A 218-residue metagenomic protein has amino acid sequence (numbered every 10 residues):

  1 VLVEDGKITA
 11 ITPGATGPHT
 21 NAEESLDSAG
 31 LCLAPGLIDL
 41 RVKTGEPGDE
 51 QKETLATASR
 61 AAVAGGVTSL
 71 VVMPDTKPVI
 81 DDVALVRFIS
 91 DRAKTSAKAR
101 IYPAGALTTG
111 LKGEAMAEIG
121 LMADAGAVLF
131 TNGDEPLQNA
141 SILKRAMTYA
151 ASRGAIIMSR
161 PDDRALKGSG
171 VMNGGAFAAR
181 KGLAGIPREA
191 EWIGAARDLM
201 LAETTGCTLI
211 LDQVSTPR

Functional and structural regions predicted by a protein language model:
V1, G6, G30, R41 (+6 more regions): Divalent metal-coordination and catalytic microenvironments
V1-G36: Histidine-rich, glycine-flanked metal-binding segment
T20-E23, S28-A29, L33, G65-T68 (+4 more regions): Short coil/turn connectors at secondary-structure junctions
A29-A93: Metal-associated gating/positioning segment near the N- to mid-region
A34, V83-A104, T148-S159: Alpha-helix-loop-beta-strand connector modules within alpha/beta enzyme cores
L40-E53, P74-T76, Y102-A115, D134 (+1 more regions): Active-site mouth loops of central-metabolism enzymes
Q51-S59, L111-L121, R197: Short, acidic/polar
M116-R218: Histidine/acidic residue-rich metal-binding segments in metalloenzymes
